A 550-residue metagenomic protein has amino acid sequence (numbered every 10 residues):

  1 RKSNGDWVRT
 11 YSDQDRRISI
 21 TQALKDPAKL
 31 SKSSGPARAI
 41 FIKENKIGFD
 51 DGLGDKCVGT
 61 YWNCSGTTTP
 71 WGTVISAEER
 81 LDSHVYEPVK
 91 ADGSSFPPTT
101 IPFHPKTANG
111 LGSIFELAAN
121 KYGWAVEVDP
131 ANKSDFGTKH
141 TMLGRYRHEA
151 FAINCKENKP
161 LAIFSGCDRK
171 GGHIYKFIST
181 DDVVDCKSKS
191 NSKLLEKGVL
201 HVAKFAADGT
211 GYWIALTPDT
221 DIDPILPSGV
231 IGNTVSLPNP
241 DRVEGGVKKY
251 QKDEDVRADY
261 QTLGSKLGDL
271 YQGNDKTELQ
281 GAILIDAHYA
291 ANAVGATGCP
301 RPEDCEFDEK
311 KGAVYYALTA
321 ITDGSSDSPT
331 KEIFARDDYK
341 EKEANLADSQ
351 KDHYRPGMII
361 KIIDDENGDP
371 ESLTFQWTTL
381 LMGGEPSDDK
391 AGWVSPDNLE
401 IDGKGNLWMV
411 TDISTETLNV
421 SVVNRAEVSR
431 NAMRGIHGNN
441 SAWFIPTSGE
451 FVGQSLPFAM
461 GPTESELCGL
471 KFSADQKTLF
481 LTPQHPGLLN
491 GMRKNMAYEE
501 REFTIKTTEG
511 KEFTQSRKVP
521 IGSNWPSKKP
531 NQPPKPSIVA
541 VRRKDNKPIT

Functional and structural regions predicted by a protein language model:
R1-T550: Conserved small-residue
